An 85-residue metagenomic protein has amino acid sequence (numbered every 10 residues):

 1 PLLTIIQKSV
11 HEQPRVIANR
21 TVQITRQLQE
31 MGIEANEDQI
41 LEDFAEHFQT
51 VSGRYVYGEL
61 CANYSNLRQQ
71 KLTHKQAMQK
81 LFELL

Functional and structural regions predicted by a protein language model:
P1-L85: Mature extracellular/secreted ectodomains of secretory-pathway proteins
